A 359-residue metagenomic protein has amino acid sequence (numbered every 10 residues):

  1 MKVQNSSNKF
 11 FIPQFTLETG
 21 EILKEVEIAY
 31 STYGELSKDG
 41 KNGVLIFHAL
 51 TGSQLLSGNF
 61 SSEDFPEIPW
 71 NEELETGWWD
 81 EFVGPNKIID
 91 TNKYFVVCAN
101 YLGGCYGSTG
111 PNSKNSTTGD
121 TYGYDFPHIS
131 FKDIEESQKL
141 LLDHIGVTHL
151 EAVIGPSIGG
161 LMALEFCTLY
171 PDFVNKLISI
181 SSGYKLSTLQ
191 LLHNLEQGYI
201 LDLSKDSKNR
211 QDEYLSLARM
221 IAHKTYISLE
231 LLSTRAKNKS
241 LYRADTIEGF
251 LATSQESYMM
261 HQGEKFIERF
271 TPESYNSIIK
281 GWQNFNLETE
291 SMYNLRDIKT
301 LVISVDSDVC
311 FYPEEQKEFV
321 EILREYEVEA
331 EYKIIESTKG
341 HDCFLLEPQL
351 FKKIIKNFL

Functional and structural regions predicted by a protein language model:
M1-I46, L55-F60: Catalytic-loop region of hydrolases
S31, K41-G107, P111: N-terminal cap/lid subdomain of alpha/beta-hydrolase-fold enzymes
D120-D125, K132-A152: Conserved acidic catalytic loop of the alpha/beta-hydrolase fold
T148-T188: Conserved hydrolase catalytic core segment
F173-V174, I178-K265: Alpha/beta-hydrolase-fold enzymes
V302-S304: Short beta-strand/loop motif that positions the catalytic acidic residue of the alpha/beta-hydrolase fold
V309-E315: Conserved alpha/beta-hydrolase "acid-adjacent" motif
K317-L359: Catalytic active-site module of serine/aspartate enzymes centered on a nucleophile-bearing elbow/loop
